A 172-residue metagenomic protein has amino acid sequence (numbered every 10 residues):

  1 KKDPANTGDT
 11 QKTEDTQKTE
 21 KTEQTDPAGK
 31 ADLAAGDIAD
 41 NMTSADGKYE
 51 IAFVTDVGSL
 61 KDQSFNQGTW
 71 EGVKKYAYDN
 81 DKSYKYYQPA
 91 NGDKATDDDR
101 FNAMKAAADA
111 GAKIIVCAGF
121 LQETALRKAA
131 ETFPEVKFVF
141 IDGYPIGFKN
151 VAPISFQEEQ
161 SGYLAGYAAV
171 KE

Functional and structural regions predicted by a protein language model:
K1-A5, D9-E172: A residue-level marker of the well-folded mature domains of exported/periplasmic proteins
